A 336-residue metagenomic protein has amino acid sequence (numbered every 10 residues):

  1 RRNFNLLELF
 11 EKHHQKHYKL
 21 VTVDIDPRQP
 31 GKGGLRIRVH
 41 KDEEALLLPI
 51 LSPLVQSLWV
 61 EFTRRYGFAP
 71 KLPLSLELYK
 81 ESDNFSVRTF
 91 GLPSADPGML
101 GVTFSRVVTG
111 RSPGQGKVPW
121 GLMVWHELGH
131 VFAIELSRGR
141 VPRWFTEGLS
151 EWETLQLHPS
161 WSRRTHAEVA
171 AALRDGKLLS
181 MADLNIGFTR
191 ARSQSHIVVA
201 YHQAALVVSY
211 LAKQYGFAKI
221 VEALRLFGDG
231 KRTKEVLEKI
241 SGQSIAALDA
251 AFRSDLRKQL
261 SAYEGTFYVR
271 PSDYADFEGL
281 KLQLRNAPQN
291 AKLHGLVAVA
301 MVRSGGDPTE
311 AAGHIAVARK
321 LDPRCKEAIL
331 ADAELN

Functional and structural regions predicted by a protein language model:
R1-E8, R36-R38, Q194-V199, L226-N336: Beta/coil-rich, acidic/histidine-enriched accessory regions frequently appended to metallopeptidases
R1-G31: Long amphipathic alpha-helical scaffold segments
T22-P142, E153-S160, A171-L178, A182 (+5 more regions): Juxtacatalytic substrate-recognition/specificity segment
E147-L155, A218-R232: Acidic helix/loop microenvironments that form the catalytic cleft of cell-wall polysaccharide enzymes
S160-W161, L211-E222: Substrate-binding/catalytic groove segments of enzymes that remodel or degrade extracellular structural polymers
